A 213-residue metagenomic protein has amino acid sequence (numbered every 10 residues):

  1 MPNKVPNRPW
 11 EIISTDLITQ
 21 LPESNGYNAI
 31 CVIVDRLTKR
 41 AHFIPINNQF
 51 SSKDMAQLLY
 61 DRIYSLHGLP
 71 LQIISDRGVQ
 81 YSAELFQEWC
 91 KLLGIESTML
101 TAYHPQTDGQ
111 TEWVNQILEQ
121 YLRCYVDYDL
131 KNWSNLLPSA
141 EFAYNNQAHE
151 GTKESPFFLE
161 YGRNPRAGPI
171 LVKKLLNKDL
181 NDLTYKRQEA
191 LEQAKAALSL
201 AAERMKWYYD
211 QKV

Functional and structural regions predicted by a protein language model:
M1, D16-T19, A29, Y60-D61 (+1 more regions): Eukaryotic intrinsically disordered and solvent-exposed regulatory patches
M1-W10: Basic, flexible linker segments flanking DNA-binding modules in nucleic acid-interacting mobile-element proteins
P9-A41: An active-site-proximal beta-strand-loop segment
W10, R40, S52, A56 (+4 more regions): Domain-scale segment recognizer with a strong primary affinity for retroviral/LTR-retrotransposon integrase
T15-L17, D35-R36, I46-N48, R77 (+2 more regions): Residues immediately flanking
T19, N48-F50, H104: Residue-level detector of flexible, active-site-proximal loop/helix-junction positions within diverse enzyme catalytic
N28, N47-N48, Q87-C90: Short, glycine/charged-enriched secondary-structure capping and boundary segments
L66: Phosphate/ATP-binding catalytic cores across multiple sugar-kinase/actin-like superfamilies, primarily ASKHA
